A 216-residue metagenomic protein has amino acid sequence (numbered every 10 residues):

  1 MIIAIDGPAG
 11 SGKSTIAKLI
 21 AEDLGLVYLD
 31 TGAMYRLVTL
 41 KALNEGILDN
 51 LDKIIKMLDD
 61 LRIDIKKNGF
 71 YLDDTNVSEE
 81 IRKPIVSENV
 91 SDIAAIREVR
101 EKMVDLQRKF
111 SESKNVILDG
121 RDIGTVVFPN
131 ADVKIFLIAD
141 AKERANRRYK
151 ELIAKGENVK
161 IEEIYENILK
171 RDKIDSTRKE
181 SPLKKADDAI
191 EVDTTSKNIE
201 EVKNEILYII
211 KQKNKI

Functional and structural regions predicted by a protein language model:
I3-I5: Hydrophobic anchor at the beta1->P-loop junction of P-loop NTPases
P8: P-loop (Walker A) phosphate-binding loop of NTP-binding proteins
K13: Conserved lysine of the Walker
I16: Hydrophobic positions on the alpha1 helix immediately C-terminal to the Walker A/P-loop
D23-P84: N-terminal phosphate/diphosphate-binding loop that engages ATP/GTP or pyrophosphate donors across diverse enzyme folds
G32, D74, M103, I117 (+1 more regions): Residue-level signal for inorganic ion chemistry
K67, Q107-S113, R121, V126 (+2 more regions): Small-molecule kinase domains that catalyze NTP-dependent phosphoryl transfer to phosphate-bearing small molecules
I81, I85-V90, A94-K155: ATP-dependent NMP and nucleoside kinases share a basic, alpha-helical "lid"
